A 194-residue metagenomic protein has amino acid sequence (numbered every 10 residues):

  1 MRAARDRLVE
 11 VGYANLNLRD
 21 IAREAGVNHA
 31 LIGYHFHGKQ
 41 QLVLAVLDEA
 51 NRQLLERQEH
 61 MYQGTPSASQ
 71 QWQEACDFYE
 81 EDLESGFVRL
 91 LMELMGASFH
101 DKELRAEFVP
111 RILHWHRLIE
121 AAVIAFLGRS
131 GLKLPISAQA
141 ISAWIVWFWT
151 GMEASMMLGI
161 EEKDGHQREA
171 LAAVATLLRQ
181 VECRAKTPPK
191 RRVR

Functional and structural regions predicted by a protein language model:
A3-E10, R57-H60, L90-L94, F148-S155: Solvent-exposed, amphipathic alpha-helical segments
A3-Q41, A45: Helix-turn-helix
G33-F36, E81, L94-H100: Short helix-capping/turn signature of helix-turn-helix
H37-Q41, A45, Q63-P66, F99-E103 (+2 more regions): Residues in soluble alpha-helical coiled-coils and helical-bundle/repeat scaffolds
A45-D48, E56-V88, L134, A138-I145: Hydrophobic alpha-helical connector segments
L54-L55, E59-M61, L83-M92, K102-R129 (+2 more regions): Amphipathic alpha-helical packing segments from all-alpha helical-bundle domains
E103-V109, L127-R194: Hydrophobic/aromatic-rich alpha-helical bundle segments in the mid-to-C-terminal region
